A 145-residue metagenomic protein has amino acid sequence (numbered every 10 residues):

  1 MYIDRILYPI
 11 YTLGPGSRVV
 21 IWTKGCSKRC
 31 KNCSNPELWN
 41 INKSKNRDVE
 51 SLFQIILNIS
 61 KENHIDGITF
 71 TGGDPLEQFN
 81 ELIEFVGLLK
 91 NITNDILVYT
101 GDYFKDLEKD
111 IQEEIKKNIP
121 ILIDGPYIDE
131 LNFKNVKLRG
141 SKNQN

Functional and structural regions predicted by a protein language model:
M1-I3: Extreme N-terminal starter segment of soluble prokaryotic enzymes
I10-W22, P75, K137-Q144: Class I S-adenosyl-L-methionine
Y11, P15-D48: Canonical Radical SAM [4Fe-4S] cluster-binding loop centered on the CxxxCxxC motif and its immediate flanking residues
L38, G73, Y127: Flexible loop residues that form catalytic and substrate-binding hotspots at small-molecule/glycan-binding clefts
N40-Q54, L76-K116, I121: Canonical radical SAM enzyme core domain
Q54-D74: Short Fe-S-cluster ligation motifs
E108-K109, I121-N145: Classical nucleotidyltransferase
